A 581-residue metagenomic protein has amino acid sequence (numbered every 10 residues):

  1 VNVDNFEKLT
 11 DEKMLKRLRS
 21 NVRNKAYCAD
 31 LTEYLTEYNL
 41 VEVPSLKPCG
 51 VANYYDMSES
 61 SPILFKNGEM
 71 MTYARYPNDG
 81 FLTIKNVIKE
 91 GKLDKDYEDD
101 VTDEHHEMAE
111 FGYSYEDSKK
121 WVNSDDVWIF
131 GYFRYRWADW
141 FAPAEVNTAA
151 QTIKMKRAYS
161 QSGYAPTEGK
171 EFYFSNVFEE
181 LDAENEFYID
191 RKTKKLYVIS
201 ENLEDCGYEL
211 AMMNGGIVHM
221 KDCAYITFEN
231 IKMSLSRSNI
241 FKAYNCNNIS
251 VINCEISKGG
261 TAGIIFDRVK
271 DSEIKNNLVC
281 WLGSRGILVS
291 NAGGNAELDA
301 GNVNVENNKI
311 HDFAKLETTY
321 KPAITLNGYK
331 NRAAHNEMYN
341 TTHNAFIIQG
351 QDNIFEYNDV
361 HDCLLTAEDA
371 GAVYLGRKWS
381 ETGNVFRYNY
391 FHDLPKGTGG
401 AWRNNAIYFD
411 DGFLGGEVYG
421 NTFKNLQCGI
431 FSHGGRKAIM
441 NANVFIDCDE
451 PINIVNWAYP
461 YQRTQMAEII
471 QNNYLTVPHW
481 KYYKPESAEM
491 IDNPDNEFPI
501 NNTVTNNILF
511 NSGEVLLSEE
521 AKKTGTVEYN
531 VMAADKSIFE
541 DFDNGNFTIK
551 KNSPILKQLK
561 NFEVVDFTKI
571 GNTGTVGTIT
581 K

Functional and structural regions predicted by a protein language model:
V1-N245, S250, T476, I549-K551 (+1 more regions): Extracellular polysaccharide-degrading/modifying enzymes targeting complex plant/algal/animal polysaccharides
I84, C246, V269, V527-E528: A broad structural signal for short, well-ordered beta-strand segments within beta-sheet-rich domains
A224, N247, K270, G301 (+1 more regions): Hydrophobic (often cysteine-bearing) scaffold residues that line and stabilize catalytic clefts of nucleotide/cofactor
S238-K242, S257-D267, C280-N546, G574-G577: Glycine- and acidic/polar-rich repeat regions and solenoidal domains
E273: Core nucleic-acid recognition elements
